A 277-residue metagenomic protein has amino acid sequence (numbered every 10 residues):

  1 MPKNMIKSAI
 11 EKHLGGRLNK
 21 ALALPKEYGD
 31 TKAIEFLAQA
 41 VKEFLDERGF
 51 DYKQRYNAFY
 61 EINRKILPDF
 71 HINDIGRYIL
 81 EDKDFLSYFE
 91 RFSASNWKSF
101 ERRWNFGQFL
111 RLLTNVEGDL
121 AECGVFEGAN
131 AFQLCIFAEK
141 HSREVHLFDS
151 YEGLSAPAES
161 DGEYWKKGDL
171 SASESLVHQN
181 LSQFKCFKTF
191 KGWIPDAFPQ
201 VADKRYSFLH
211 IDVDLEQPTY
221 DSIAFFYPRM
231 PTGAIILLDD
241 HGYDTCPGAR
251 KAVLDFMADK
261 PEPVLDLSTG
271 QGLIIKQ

Functional and structural regions predicted by a protein language model:
M1-E90: Membrane-proximal basic amphipathic "stem/tether" segments
I72, G76-W97, G107, N115-Q277: S-adenosylmethionine/decaboxylated-SAM
E101-N105: N-terminal pre-P-loop "Q-motif" helix
R111: Short, locally clustered residues in the helix-turn-helix/winged-helix DNA-binding domain
